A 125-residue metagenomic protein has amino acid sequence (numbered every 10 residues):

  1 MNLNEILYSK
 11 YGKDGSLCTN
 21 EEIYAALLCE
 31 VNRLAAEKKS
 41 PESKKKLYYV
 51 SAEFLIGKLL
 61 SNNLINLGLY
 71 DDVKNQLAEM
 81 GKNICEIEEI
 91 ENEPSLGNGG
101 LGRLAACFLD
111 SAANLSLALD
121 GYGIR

Functional and structural regions predicted by a protein language model:
M1-R125: A conserved ligand/cofactor-binding region detector
